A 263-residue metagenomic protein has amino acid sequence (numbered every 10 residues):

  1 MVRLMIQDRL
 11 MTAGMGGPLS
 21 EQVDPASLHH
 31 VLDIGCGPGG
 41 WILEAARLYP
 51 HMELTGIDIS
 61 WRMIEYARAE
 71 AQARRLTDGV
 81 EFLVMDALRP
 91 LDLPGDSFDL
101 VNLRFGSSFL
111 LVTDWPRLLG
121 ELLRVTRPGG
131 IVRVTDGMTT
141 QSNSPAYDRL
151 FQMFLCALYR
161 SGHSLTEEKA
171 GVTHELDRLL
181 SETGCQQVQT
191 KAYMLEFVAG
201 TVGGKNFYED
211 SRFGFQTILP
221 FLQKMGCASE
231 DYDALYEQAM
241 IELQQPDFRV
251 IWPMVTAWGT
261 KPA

Functional and structural regions predicted by a protein language model:
R3-H30, E44, L48: Conserved alpha-helix/loop element of class I SAM-dependent methyltransferases that forms part of the SAM/SAH-binding
H30-I34, P38-P90: Class I SAM-dependent methyltransferase SAM/SAH-binding core
L91-L100: A short acidic, Gly/Pro-enriched loop at the edge of an enzyme's catalytic core that lines a small-molecule cofactor
D99-D114: A short SAM/SAH-binding and catalytic strip from SAM-dependent methyltransferases
P116-P128: A short glycine-rich, Lys/Arg-flanked "PGG" loop and its adjoining helix->strand segment in the class I
I131-K205: Conserved catalytic/acceptor-binding region of the Class I
P145, M153-A157, Q189-V250: C-terminal helical/coil "lid" or tail adjacent to the Rossmann-like core of SAM-dependent
T183-Q186, W252-A263: Core SAM-dependent methyltransferase catalytic element
